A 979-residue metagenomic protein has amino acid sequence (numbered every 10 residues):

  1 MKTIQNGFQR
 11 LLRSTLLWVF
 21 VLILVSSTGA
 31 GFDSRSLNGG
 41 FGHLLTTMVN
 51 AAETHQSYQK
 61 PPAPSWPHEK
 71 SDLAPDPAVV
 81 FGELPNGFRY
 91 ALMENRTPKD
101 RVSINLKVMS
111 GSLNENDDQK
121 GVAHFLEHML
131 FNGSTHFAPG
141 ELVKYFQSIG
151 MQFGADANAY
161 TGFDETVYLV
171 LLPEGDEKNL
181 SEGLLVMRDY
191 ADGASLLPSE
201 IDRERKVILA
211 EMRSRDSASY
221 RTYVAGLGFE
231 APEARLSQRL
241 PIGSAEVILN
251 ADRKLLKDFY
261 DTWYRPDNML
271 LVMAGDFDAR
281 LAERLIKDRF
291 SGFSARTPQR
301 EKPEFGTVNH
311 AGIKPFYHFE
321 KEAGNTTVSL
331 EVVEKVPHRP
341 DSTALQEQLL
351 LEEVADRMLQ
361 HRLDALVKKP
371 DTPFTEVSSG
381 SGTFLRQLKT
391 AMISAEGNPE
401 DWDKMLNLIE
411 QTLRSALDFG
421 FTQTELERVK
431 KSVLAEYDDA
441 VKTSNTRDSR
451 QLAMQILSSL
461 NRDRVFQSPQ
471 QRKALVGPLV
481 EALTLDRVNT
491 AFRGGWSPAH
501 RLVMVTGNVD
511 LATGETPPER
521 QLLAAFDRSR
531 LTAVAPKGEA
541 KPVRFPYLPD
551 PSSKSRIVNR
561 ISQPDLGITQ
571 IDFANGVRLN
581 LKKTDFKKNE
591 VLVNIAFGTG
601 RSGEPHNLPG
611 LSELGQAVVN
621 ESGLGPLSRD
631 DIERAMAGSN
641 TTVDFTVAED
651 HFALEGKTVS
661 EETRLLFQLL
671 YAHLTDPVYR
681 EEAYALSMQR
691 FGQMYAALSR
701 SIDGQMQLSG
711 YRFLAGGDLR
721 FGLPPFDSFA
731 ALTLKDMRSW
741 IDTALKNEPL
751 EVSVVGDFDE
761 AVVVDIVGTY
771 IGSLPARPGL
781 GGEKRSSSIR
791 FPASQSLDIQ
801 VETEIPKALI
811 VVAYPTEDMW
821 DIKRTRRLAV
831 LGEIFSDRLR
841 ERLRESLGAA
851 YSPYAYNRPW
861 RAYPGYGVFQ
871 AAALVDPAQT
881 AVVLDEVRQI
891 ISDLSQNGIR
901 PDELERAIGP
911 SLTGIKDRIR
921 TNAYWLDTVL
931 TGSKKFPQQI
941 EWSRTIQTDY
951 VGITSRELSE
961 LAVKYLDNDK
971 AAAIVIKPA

Functional and structural regions predicted by a protein language model:
M1-L12: N-terminal secretory signal peptides that target proteins for export/translocation
T15-A30: Bacterial N-terminal signal peptides
F32-D33, F41-L92, D278-L345, L349-L350 (+14 more regions): Proteolytic maturation boundary segments
M93, P98-D117, G121-A123, G140-D189 (+13 more regions): M16 family metallopeptidases and their MPP-like homologs
V122-L130, A355, G615: Active-site His/Glu-centered metal-binding helix of metallohydrolases
N158-A159, Y260-W263, F319-E320, G382-L385 (+9 more regions): Replace "in large, NTP-powered and nucleic-acid-processing enzymes" with "in large, NTP-powered factors and other
E200, R205-L255, F259-P266, M273-A274 (+3 more regions): Hydrophobic, small-residue-rich alpha-helical packing segments that form membrane-like cores
K254-F277, L281-A282, A731-G768: Internal metal/ion-chelating core segments
